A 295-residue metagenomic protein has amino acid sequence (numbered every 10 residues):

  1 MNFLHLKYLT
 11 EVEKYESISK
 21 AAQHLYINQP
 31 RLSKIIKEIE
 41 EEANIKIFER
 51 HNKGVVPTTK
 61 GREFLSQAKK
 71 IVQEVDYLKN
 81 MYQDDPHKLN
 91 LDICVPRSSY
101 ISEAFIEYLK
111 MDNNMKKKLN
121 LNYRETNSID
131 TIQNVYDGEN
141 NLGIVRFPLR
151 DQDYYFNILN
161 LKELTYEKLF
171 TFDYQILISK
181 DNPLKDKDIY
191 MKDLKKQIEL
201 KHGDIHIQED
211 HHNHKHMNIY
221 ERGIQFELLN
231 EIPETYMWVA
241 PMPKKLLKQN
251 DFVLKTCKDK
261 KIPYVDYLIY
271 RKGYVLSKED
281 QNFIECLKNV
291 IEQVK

Functional and structural regions predicted by a protein language model:
T10-N28: Short helix-boundary/capping micro-motifs
P30, D85-Q133: N-terminal winged-helix
E40-P57: A short LG(V/I)-centered, amphipathic sequence patch enriched for acidic residue(s) preceding the LG motif
I101-E107, Q152, L184-H216, S277: Secondary-structure junction motif
E107-M111, S128-Y174, V253-L254: Short beta-strand-centered segments that line the small-molecule binding cleft or hinge of alpha/beta clamshell
Y136-N140, D204-K255: Hydrophobic hinge/microswitch elements
I158-E199: Flexible hinge/capping segments at coil-to-helix
K255-K295: A late-sequence structural motif
